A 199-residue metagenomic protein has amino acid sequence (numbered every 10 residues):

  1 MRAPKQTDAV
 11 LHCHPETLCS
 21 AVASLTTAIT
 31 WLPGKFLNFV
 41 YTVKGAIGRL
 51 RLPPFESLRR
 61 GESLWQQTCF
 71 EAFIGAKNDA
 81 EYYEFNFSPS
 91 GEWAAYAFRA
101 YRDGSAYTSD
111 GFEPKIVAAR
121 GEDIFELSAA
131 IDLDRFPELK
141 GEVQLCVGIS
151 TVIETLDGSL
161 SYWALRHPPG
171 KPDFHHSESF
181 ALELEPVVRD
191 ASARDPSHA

Functional and structural regions predicted by a protein language model:
M1-K5, G61-E71, A76-Y82, K140-A199: Acidic/polar low-complexity flexible segments
R2-A21: Short, Gly/Pro- and small/polar-rich lid/capping loops
H14-E16, L25-I29, F112-R120: Beta-strand-rich interaction surfaces with strong enrichment in secreted/lumenal proteins
L25-T27, F39, F70, L127-A129 (+1 more regions): Hydrophobic residues positioned within well-ordered beta-strands of beta-sheet architectures
K35-I47, F125-I131: Short, well-ordered beta-strand segments enriched in hydrophobic/aromatic residues
V43-E62, L133-R135: Short amphipathic, basic-aromatic surface patches that mediate peripheral association with negatively charged
R59-R120: Extracellular/luminal beta-rich ligand-recognition and adhesion surfaces characterized by aromatic-Gly/Pro-enriched
I116-A130, D134: Surface-exposed extracytoplasmic segments
